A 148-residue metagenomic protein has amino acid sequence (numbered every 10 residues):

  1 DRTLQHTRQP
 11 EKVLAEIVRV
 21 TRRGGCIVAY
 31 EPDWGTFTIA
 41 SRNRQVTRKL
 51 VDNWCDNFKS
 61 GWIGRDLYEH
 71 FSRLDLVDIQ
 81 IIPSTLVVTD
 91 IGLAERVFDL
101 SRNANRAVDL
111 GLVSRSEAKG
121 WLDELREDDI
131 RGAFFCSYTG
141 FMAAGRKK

Functional and structural regions predicted by a protein language model:
D1-E11: A short SAM/SAH-binding and catalytic strip from SAM-dependent methyltransferases
Q5, A15-V18, E69-S72: A broadly conserved amphipathic alpha-helix scaffold signal in soluble, globular proteins
R8, C55-K59, D109-L112: Residues in soluble alpha-helical coiled-coils and helical-bundle/repeat scaffolds
Q9, V13, W62-I63, E69 (+1 more regions): Residue-level preference for nonpolar/small residues embedded in alpha-helices
E11-C26: A short glycine-rich, Lys/Arg-flanked "PGG" loop and its adjoining helix->strand segment in the class I
C26-L93: Conserved catalytic/acceptor-binding region of the Class I
R65, S72, V77-K148: Conserved Class I S-adenosyl-L-methionine
